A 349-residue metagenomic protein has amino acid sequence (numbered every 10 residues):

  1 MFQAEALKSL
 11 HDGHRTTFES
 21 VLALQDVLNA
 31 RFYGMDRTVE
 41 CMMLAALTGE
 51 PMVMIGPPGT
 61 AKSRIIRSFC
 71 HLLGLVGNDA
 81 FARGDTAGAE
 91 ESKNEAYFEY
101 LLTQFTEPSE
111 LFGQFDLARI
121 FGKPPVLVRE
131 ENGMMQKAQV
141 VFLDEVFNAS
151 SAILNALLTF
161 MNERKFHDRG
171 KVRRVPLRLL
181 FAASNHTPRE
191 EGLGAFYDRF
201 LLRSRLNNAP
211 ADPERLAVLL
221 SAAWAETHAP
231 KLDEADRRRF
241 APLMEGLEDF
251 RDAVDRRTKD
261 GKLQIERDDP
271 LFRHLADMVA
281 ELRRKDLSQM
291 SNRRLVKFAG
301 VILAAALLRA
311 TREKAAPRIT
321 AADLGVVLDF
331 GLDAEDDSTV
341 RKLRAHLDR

Functional and structural regions predicted by a protein language model:
L7-V21, R31-F32, A195, S204-S288 (+1 more regions): Conserved C-terminal "switch" segment of AAA+ ATPases
G13-P58: Pre-Walker A (pre-P-loop) alpha-helix and adjacent loop at the N terminus of AAA/AAA+ ATPase modules, a conserved
G34, M42, M54, S63 (+6 more regions): Conserved RecA-like P-loop NTPase ATPase core
D36, L287-L303, A315-A321: The conserved phosphate-sensing helix
M43-T103: Walker A/P-loop
P58-R64, E281-R284, L307-R349: C-terminal engagement/docking regions of AAA+ P-loop ATPases
L73-G88, E99, A118-K123, V140-A241: Canonical AAA+ ATPase core
T103-Q136: Short glycine-rich substrate-engagement loop in P-loop NTPases that contacts/grips substrate
